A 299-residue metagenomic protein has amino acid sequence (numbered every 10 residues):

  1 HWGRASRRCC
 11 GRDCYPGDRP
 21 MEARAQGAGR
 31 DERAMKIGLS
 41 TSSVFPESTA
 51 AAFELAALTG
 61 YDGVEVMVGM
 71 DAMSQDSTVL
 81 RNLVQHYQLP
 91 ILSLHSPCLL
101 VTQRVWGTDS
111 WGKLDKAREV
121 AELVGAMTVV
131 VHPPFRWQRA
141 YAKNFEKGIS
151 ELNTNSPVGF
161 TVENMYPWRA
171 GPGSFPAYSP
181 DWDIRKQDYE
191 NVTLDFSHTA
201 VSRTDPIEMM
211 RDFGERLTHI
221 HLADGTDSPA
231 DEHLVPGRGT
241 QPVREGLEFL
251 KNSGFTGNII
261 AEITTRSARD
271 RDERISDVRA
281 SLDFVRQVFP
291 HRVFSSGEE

Functional and structural regions predicted by a protein language model:
C9-C10, C14: Cysteine-centered motifs
Y15-P20, G27-A34: Short, Lys/Arg-enriched N-terminal segments with co-localized hydrophobic residues within the first ~10-30 amino acids
I37-T41, V64-V66, I91-S96, V129-V131 (+4 more regions): Hydrophobic faces of well-ordered beta-strands that scaffold small-molecule active sites in alpha/beta enzyme cores
S42-T49, V66-V79, L99-D109, F135-A142 (+5 more regions): Acidic-and-aromatic substrate-binding clefts and catalytic sites of carbohydrate-active enzymes
A50, H86-Y87, V101-N191, E273-D277 (+2 more regions): Active-site acidic/histidine proton-transfer and metal-coordination neighborhood in alpha/beta enzyme cores
F53-L58, M73-S93, K113-G125, E146-S156 (+3 more regions): Acidic (Asp/Glu)-rich catalytic clusters
G63-V64, E151-T240: Acidic/histidine-rich catalytic cores of soluble enzymes
